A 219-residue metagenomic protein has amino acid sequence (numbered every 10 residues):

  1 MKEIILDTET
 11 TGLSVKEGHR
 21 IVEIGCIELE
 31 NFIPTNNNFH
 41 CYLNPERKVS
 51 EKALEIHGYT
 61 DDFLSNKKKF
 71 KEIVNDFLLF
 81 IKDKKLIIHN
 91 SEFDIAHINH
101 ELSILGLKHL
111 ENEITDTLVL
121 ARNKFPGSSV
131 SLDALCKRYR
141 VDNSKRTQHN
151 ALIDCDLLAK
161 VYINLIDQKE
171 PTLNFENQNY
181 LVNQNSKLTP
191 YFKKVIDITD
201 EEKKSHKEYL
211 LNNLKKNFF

Functional and structural regions predicted by a protein language model:
M1-I4, T8-N112, R122, L132-Y139 (+2 more regions): Conserved non-catalytic scaffold segment of RNase H-like nuclease domains
K85-E92, H97, A134-K187, F192: Acidic, Mg2+-coordinating catalytic module of metal-dependent nucleases/exonucleases that use a two-metal-ion mechanism
N123-G127: Active-site-proximal helix/loop segments of hydrolytic enzymes
L181-F219: Long, charged alpha-helical interface segments
